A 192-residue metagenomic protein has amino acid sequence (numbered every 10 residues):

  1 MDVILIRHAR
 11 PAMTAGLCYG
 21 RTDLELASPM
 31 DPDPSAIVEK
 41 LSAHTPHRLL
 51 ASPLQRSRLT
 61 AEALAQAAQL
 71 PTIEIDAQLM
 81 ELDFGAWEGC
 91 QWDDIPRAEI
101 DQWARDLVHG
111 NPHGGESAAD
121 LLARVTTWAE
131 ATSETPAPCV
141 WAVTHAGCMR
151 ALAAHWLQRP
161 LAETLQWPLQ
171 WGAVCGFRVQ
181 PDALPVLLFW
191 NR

Functional and structural regions predicted by a protein language model:
M1-A9, I95-W103: Short coil-to-beta-strand
M1-D2, A43, L70, L82-D94 (+1 more regions): Acidic, low-complexity terminal tails and accessory targeting/binding regions of phosphate-metabolizing enzymes
V3-I4, H47, P136-A146: Generic beta-sheet signal
V3-L59, L64, N111-V125: Loop-to-helix element that buttresses phosphate recognition and phosphoryl-transfer chemistry
P11, C148-M149: Short active-site segment of divalent metal-dependent hydrolases/proteases that encodes the spacing between
A36-A98: Phosphate-coordination/substrate-recognition cap region in phosphate-metabolizing enzymes
L41, T132-S133: Short hydrophobic patches on amphipathic alpha-helices that form coiled-coil/helix-mediated interaction surfaces
A63-A67, A131, H155-R159: Active-site catalytic microenvironments for nucleophilic, acid-base chemistry
